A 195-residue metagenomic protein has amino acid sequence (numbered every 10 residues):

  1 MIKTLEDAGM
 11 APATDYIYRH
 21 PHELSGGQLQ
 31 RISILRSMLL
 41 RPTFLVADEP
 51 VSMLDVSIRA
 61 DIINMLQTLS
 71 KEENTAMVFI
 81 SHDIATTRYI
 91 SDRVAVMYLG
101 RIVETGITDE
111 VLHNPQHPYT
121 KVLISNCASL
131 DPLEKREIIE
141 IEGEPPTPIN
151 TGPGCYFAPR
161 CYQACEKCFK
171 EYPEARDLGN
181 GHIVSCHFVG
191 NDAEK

Functional and structural regions predicted by a protein language model:
M1-D15, I124-S125: Conserved ABC ATPase "signature" region
A11, I107-K195: Short catalytic/signature loops enriched in Gly
D15-H20, R136: Interfacial catalytic loop of ABC nucleotide-binding domains
H20-L24, Q28: Conserved ABC ATPase signature
L39-T43: A short, proline-enriched helix->beta-strand linker immediately N-terminal to the Walker B motif in ABC-type P-loop
L45-D48: Catalytic Walker B motif of ABC-type/P-loop ATPase nucleotide-binding domains
L54, I58-R136: P-loop NTP-binding/switch modules centered on Walker-like glycine-rich loops
